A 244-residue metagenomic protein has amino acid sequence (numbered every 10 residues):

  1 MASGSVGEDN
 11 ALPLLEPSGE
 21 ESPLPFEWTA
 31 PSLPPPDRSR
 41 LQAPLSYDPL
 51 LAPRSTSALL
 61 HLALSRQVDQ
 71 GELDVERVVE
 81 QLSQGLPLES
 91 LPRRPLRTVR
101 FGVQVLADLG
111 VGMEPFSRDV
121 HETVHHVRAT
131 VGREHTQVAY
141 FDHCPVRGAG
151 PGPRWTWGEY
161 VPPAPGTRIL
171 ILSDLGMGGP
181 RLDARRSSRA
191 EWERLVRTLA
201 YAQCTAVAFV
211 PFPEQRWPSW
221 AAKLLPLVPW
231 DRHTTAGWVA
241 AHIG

Functional and structural regions predicted by a protein language model:
M1-V103: Acidic/polar low-complexity segments with low predicted structural confidence
A63, V79-S83, T123-V131, L195-L199: Hydrophobic, Leu/Ile/Phe/Ala-enriched alpha-helical segments that form helix-helix packing faces
F101, G110-V146, S188, W192: …and closely analogous acidic/polar surface helices at protein-protein or active-site interfaces in A-domain-like
D108, D174: Conserved acidic
V127-P151, T198-W217: A short, conserved beta-to-alpha structural element at the edge of catalytic cores that scaffolds binding
H135-L170, G176-G178, E193, F212: Von Willebrand factor
P165, L175, P180-G244: Von Willebrand factor type A / integrin I
